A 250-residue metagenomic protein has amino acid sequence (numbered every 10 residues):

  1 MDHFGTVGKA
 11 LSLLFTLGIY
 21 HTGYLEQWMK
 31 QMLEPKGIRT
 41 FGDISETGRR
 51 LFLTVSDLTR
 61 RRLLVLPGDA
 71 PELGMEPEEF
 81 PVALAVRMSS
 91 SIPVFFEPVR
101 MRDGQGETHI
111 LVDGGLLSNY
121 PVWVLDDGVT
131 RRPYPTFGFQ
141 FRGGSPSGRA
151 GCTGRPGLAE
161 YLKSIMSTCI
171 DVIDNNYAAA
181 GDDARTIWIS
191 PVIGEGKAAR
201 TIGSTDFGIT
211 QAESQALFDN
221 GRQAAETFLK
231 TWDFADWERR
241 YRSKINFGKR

Functional and structural regions predicted by a protein language model:
M1-R250: Patatin-like phospholipase
